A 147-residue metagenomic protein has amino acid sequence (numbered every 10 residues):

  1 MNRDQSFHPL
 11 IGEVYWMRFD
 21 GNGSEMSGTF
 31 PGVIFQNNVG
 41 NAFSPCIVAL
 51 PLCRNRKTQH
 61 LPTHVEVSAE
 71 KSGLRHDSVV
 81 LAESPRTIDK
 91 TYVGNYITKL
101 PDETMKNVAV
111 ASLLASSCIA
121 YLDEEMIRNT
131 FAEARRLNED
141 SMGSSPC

Functional and structural regions predicted by a protein language model:
M1-D4: Short alpha-helix capping/helix-loop boundary micro-motifs
S6-P9, G40: Short, surface-exposed loop and linker segments with low hydrophobicity and enrichment for Pro/Ser/Thr
F7, A69-C147: C-terminal terminal-subdomain/extension
D20-G23: Short, charged beta-turn/beta-strand-edge "cap" motif at the junction between a beta-strand and an adjacent loop
E25-E70: Compact nucleic-acid interaction/catalytic patches
